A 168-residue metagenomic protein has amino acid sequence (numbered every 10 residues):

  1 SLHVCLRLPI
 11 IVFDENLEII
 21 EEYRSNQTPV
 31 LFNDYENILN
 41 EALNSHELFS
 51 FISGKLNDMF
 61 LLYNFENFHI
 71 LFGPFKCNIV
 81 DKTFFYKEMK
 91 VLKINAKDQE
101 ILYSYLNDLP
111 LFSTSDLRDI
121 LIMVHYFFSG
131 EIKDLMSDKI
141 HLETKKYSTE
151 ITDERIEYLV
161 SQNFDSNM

Functional and structural regions predicted by a protein language model:
S1-N16, E21-Y23, T28-S148: Hydrophobic, helix-rich cores of sensory/ligand-binding and other regulatory modules that couple small-molecule
E157-M168: Basic, amphipathic alpha-helical hairpins
